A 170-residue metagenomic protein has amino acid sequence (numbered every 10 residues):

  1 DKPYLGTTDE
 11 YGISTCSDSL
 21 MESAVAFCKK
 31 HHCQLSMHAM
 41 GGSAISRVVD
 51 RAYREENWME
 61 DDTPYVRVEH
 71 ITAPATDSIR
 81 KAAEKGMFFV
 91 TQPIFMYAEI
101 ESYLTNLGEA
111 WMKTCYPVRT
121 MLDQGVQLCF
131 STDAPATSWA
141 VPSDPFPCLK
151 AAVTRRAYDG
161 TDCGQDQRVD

Functional and structural regions predicted by a protein language model:
D1-H32, I79: Active-site-adjacent helix-turn-beta-strand microarchitecture at beta-sheet edges that either contains or buttresses
A26-S36, S43-V66, I71, D77-R80 (+1 more regions): His/Asp/Glu-enriched, well-ordered alpha-helical/loop segment that forms or immediately abuts the divalent-metal
F88: Ligand-binding beta-strand-loop-alpha-helix segment within the catalytic cores of soluble metabolic enzymes
